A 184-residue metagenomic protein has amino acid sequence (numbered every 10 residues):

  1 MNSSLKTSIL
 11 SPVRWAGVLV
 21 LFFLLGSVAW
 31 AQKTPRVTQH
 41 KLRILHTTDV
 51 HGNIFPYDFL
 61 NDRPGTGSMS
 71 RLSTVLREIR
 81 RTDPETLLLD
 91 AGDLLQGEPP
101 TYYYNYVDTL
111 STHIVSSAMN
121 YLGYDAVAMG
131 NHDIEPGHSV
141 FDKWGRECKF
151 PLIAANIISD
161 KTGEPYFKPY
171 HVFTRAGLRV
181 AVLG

Functional and structural regions predicted by a protein language model:
M1-N2, T74: Accessible peptide chain termini
N2-G17: Bacterial N-terminal signal peptides that target proteins for export
S11-V13, F22, T48, V180: Compositionally biased, low-complexity repeat tracts
A16-S27: Bacterial N-terminal signal peptides
A31-G184: Acidic, metal/ion-coordinating pockets
